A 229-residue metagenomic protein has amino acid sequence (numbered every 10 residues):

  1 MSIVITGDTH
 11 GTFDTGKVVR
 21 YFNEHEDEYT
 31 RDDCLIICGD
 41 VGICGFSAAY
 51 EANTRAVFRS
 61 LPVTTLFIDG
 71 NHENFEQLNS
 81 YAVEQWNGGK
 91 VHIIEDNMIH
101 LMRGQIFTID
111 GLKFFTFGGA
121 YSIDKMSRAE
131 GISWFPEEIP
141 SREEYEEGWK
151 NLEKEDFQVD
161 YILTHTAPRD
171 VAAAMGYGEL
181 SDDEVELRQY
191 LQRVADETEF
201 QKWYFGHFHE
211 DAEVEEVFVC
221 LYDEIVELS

Functional and structural regions predicted by a protein language model:
M1-V4, Q105-T116, Y161, E215-V219: Beta-strand-turn-beta hairpins that frame and shape the catalytic cleft of phosphate-ester-processing enzymes
S2, T6, T12-T108, L187-R188 (+2 more regions): Core catalytic region of metal-dependent phosphoesterases/phosphodiesterases, especially metallo-beta-lactamase-like
T9-H10, G42-R55, F157-T198: Active-site-proximal segments of metal-dependent phosphoesterases and phosphodiesterases across multiple
T9-T12, V41-G42, N71-N74, A120-Y121 (+2 more regions): Catalytic metal-binding/acid-base residues of hydrolase active sites
C34, Y161, K202: Short, Asp-centered acidic motifs that coordinate Mg2+ and/or phosphate in catalytic or ligand-binding sites
T64-I68, N87, H92, D96 (+1 more regions): Conserved beta-sheet core of the metallophosphoesterase superfamily
G89, D96, D110-V185: Active-site-proximal loop/helix segment associated with metal-binding centers of metalloenzymes
